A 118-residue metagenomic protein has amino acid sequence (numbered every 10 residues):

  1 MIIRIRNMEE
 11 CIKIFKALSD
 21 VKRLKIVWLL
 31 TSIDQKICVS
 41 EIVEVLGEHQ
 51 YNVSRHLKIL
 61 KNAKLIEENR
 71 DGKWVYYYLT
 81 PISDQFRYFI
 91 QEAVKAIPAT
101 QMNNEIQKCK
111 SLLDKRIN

Functional and structural regions predicted by a protein language model:
M1-C11: Short, intrinsically disordered or compositionally biased N-terminal tails of bacterial proteins
I2-I3, D84-N118: Amphipathic alpha-helical dimerization/coiled-coil segments that flank or bridge DNA-binding/regulatory modules
E9-H49, D71-D84: N-terminal helix-turn-helix DNA-binding core of bacterial DNA-binding proteins
R23, R55-H56: Histidine-centered divalent metal-coordination motifs
Y51, K58: Key DNA-contact positions within bacterial/archaeal DNA-binding proteins
L65-N69: A short, conserved structural fragment
